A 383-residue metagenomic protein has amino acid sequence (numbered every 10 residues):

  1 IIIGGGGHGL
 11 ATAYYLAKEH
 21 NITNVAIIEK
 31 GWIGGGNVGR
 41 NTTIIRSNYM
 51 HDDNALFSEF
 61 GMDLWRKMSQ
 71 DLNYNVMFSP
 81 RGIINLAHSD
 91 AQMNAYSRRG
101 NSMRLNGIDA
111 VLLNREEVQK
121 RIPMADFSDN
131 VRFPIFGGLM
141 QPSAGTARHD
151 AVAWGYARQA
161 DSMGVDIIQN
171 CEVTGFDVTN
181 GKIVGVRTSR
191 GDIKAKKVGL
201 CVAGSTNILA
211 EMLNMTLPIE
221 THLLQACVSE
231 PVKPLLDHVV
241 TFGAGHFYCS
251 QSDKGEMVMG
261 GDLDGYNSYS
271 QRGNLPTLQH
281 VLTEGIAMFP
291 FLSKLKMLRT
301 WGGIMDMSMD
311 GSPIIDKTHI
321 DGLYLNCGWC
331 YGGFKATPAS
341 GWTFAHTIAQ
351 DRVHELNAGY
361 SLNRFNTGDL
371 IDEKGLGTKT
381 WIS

Functional and structural regions predicted by a protein language model:
I1-H8, A26: Beta1/beta-strand and adjacent pyrophosphate-binding region of the FAD-binding site in flavoprotein oxidoreductases
A17-V38: Glycine-rich FAD pyrophosphate-binding loop
T42-M124, H246, P276, E284-I286: Dinucleotide-binding Rossmann-like beta1-alpha1 core, especially the glycine-rich loop that anchors the ADP
L56-E59, L86-A95, L139-R158, I168 (+1 more regions): Short beta-strand to alpha-helix junction loop
L139-K197: Helical element adjacent to the flavin cofactor pocket in flavoenzyme catalytic cores
T188-D237: Central helical "cap/lid" subdomain
T216, P231-G322: Active-site lid/adjacent beta-loop-alpha segment flanking the redox-cofactor pocket in flavoenzymes
I286-S383: C-terminal catalytic lobe of FAD-dependent flavoproteins
